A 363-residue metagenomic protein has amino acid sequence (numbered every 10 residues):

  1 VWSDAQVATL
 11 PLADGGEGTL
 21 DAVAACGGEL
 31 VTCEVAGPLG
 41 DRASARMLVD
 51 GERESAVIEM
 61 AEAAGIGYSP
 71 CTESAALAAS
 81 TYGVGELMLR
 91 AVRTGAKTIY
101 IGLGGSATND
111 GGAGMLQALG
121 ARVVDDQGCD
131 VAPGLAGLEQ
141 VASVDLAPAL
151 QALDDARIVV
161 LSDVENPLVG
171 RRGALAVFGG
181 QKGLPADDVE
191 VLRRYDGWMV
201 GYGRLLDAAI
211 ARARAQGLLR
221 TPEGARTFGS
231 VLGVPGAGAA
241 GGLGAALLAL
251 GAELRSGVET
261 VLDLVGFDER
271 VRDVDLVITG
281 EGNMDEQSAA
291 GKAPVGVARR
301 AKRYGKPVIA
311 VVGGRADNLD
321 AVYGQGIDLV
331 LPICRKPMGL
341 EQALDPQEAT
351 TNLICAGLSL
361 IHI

Functional and structural regions predicted by a protein language model:
V1-P70, Q151, I158-L168, A174-L175 (+1 more regions): Glycine-rich nucleotide/cofactor/substrate-binding loop typically near the N-terminus or early in the first domain
G16-T19, T81-V84, A107-G112, L243 (+1 more regions): Short glycine/serine/threonine-rich phosphate/pyrophosphate-binding segments that cradle anionic phosphate groups
R42-T108: Anion-binding (especially nucleotide phosphate/pyrophosphate-binding) glycine-rich loop and adjoining beta-alpha core
A78-Y82, E86-L89, R93-G102, A107-R157: Glycine/threonine-rich beta-strand-loop-alpha-helix active-site module that forms ligand/phosphate-binding
V169-G217: Acidic, glycine-rich loop-and-beta core segments that form the ion-binding/anion-interacting portion of active sites
D196-D263, R270-V271: Oxyanion-binding "anion nests"
G241-P346: Glycine-rich phosphate/nucleotide-binding loop
I361-I363: Conserved small/polar residues in nucleotide/adenosyl-binding loops
